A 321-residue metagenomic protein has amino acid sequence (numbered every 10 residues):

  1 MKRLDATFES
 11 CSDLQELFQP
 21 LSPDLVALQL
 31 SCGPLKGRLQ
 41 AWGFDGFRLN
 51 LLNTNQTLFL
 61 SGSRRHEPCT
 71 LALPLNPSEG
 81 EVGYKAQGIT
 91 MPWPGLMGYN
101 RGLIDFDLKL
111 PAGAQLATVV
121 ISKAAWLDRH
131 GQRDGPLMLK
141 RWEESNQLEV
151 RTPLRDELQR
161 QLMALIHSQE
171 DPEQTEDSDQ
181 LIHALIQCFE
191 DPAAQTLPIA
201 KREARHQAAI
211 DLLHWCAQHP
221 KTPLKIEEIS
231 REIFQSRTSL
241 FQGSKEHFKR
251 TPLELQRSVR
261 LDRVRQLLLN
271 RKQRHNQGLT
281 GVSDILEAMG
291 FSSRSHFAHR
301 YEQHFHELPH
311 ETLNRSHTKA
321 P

Functional and structural regions predicted by a protein language model:
M1-E67: N-terminal low-complexity or simple alpha-helical regulatory segments that function as activation/interaction modules
M1-L30, E81-P220, K225-E227, R231-R237 (+4 more regions): Alpha-helical bundle regulatory/interaction domains
N53-L58, L75-G80, R101-I104: Short acidic (Asp/Glu) patches
R64, R205, R257: Short, conserved glycine- and acidic-residue-centered signature motifs in active-site or ligand-binding loops
R64-G80: Short, conserved beta-strand element in jelly-roll/cupin
L240, S244, F248, H296-F297 (+1 more regions): Short hydrophobic/aromatic patch on the recognition helix
S244, P252, Q256, Y301 (+1 more regions): DNA major-groove recognition helix of helix-turn-helix
F248, Q256-R265, E302-F305: C-terminal flanking helix
